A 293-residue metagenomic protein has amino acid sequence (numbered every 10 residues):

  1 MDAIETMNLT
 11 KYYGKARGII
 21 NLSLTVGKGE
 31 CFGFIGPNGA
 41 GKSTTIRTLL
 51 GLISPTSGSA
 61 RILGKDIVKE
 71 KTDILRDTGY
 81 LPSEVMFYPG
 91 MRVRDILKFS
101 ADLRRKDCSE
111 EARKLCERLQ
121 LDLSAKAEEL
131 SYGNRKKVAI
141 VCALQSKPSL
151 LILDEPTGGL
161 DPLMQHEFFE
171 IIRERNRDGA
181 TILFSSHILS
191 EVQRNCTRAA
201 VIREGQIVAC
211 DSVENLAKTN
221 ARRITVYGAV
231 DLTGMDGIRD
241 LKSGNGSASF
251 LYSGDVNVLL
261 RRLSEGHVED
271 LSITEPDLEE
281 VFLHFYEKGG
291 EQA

Functional and structural regions predicted by a protein language model:
G58-K69, D73-I74: Conserved ABC transporter NBD signature motif
S109-E129: Conserved ABC nucleotide-binding domain
I140: Hydrophobic anchor residue at the start of the ABC signature
L151-E155, L160: Catalytic Walker B motif of ABC-type/P-loop ATPase nucleotide-binding domains
F168-S253: ABC transporter nucleotide-binding domain
A221-A293: Short, charged/small-residue-rich alpha-helical element at the C-terminal edge of ABC transporter nucleotide-binding
